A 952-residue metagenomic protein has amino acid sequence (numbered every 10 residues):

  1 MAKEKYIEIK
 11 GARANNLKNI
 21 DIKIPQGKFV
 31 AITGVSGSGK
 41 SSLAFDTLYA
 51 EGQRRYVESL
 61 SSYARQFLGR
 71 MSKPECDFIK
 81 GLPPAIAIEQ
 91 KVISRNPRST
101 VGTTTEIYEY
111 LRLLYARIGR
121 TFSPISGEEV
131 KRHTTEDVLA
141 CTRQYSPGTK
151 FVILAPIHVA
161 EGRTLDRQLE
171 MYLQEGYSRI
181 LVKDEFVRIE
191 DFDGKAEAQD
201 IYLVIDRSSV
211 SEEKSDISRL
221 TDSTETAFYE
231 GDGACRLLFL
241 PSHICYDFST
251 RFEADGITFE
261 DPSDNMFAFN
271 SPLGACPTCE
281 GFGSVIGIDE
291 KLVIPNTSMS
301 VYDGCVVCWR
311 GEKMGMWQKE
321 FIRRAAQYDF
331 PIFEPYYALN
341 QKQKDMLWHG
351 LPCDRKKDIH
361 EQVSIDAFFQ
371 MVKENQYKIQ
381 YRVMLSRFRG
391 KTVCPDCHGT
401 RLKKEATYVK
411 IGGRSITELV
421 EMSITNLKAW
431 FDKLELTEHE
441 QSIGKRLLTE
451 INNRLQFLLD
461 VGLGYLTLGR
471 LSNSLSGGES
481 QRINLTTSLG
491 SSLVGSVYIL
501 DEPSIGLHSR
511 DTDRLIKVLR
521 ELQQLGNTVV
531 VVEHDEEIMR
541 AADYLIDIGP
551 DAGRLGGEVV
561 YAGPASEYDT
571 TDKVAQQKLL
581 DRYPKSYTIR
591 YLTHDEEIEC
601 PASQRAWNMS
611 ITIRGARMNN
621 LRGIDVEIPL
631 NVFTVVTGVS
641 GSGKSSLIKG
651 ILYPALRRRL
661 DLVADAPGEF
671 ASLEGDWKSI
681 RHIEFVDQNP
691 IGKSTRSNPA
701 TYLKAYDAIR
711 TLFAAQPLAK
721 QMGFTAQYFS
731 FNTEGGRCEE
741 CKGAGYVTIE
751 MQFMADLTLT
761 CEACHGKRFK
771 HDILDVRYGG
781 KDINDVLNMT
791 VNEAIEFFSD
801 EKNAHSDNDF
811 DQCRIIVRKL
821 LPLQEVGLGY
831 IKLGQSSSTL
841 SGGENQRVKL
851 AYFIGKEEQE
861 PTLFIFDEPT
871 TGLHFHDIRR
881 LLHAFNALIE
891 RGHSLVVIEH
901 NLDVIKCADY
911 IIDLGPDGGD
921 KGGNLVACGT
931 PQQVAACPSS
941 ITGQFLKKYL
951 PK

Functional and structural regions predicted by a protein language model:
M1-K952: Conserved phosphate-binding elements of NTP-dependent enzyme cores
